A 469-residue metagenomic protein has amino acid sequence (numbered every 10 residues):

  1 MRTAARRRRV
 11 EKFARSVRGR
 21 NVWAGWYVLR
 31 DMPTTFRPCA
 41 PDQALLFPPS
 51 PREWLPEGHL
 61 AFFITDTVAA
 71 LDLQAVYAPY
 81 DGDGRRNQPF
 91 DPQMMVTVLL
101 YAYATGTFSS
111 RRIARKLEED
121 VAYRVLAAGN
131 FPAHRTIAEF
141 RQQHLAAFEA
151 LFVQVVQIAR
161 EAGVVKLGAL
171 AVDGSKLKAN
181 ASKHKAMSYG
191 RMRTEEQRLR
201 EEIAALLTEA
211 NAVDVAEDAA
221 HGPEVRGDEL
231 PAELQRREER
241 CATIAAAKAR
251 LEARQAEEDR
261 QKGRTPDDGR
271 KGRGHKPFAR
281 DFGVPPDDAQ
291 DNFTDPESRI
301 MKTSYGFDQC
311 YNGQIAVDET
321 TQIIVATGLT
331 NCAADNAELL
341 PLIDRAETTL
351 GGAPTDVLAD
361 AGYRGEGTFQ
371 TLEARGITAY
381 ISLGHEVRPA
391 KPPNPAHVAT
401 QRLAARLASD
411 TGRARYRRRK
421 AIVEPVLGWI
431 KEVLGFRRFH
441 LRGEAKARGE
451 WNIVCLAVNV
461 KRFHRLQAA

Functional and structural regions predicted by a protein language model:
M1-C39, A469: Intrinsically disordered, low-complexity and often Lys/Arg-enriched segments
W23-F62: Hydrophobic alpha-helical membrane-insertion signals
R37-P38, L99, T107-E119, N130-A469: Anion-binding and metal-coordination hotspots
E57-L100, T105: Basic, short loop/linker segments at the boundary and entry of helix-turn-helix/winged-helix-like folds
